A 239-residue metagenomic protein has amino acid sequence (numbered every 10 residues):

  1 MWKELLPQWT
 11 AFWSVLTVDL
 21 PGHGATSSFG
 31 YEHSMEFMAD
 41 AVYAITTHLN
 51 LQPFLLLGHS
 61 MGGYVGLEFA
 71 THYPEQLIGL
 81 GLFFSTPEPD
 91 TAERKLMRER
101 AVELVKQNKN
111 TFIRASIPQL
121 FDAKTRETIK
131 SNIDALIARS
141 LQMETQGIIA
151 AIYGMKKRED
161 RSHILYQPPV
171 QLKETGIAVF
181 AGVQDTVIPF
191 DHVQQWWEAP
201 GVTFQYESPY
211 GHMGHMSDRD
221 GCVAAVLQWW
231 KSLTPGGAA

Functional and structural regions predicted by a protein language model:
M1-L6: The serine-hydrolase catalytic nucleophile loop
P7-L57, H72-Y73, A224-L227: Active-site loop/oxyanion-hole signature of alpha/beta-hydrolase fold enzymes
L20-G24, P87, G211-G214: Alpha/beta-hydrolase active-site loop signature
A25, S85-E93, A123-K124, V187: A short beta-to-alpha transition loop/helix N-cap that caps and shapes the active-site region
Y31, M35, A39, T145 (+4 more regions): Amphipathic alpha-helical segment in the mid-to-C-terminal domain of diverse UDP/GDP-sugar glycosyltransferases
Q52-T91: Conserved hydrolase catalytic core segment
D90-L96, Q107-Q171: Conserved alpha/beta-hydrolase catalytic His-Asp/Glu region
P168-Y210, M216, A224: Conserved loop-alpha-helix segment in the C-terminal half of the alpha/beta-hydrolase fold that carries the catalytic
